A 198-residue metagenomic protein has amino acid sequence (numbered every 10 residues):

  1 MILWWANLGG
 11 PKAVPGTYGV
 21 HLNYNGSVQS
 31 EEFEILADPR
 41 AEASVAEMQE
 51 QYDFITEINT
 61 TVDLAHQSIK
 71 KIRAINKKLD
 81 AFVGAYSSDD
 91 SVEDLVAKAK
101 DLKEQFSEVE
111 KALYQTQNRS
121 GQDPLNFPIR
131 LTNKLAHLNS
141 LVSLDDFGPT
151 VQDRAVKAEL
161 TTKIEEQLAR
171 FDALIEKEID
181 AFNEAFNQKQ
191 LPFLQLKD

Functional and structural regions predicted by a protein language model:
M1-P15: Signal that preferentially marks extracellular ectodomain short beta-strand elements of beta-sandwich modules
L8-P11, I58, A65, V92: Hydrophobic alpha-helical scaffolding
T17, Y24, E31-F33, L64-D198: Mature extracytoplasmic or organellar-lumen-exposed domains after removal of signal/transit peptides
L22-G26, A37: A generic secondary-structure signal for well-formed alpha-helical elements
S30-L64: Low-complexity, Pro/Ser/Thr- and charge-rich linker/hinge segments at domain boundaries
